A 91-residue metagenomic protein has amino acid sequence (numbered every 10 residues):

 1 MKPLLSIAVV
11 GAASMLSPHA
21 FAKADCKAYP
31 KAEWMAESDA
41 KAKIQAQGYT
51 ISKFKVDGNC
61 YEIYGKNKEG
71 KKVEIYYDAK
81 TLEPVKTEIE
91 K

Functional and structural regions predicted by a protein language model:
M1-I7: Bacterial N-terminal signal peptides that target proteins for export
I7-M15: Bacterial N-terminal signal peptides
S17-H19: N-terminal signal peptide c-region/cleavage motif recognized by signal peptidases
K27-T50: Short, non-transmembrane alpha-helical segments in secretory-pathway proteins
I44, D57, I63-Y64, L82: Conserved histidines in hydrophobic membrane contexts and catalytic metal-binding motifs
S52-V56: Surface-exposed patches in mature extracellular/periplasmic domains of secreted proteins
V73-V85: A short, surface-exposed beta-strand/turn
